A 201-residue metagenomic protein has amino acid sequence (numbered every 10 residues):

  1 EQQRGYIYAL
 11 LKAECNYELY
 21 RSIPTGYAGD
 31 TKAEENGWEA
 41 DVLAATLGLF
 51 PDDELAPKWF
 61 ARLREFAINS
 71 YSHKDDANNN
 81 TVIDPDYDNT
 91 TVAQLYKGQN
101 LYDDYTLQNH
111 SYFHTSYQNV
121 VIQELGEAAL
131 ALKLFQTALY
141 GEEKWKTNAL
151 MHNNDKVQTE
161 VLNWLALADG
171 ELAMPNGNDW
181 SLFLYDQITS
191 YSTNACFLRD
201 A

Functional and structural regions predicted by a protein language model:
R4-A201: Extracellular polysaccharide-recognition and catalytic grooves
